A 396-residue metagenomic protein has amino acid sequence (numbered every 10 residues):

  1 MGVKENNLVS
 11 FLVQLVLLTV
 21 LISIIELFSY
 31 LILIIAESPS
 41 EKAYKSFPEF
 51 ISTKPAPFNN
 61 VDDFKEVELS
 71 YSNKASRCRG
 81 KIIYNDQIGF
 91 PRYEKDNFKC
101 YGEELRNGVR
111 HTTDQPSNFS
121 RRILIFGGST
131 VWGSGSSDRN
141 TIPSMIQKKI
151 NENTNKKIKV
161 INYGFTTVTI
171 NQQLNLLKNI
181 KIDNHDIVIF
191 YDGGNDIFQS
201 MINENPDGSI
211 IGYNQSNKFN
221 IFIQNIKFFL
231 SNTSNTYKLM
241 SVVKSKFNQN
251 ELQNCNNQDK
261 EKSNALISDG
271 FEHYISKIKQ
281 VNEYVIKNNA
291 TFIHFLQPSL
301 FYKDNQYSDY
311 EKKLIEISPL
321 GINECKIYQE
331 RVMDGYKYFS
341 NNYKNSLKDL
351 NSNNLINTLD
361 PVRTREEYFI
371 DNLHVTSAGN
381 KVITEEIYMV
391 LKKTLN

Functional and structural regions predicted by a protein language model:
G2-L21: N-terminal Sec-pathway targeting helices
F11-Q14, S29, Y274, Y343-S352 (+1 more regions): Histidine-centered active-site loop/cap adjacent to the catalytic His in serine esterases/O-acetyl transfer systems
I22-S40: Membrane-interface motif at the C-terminal end of an N-terminal transmembrane signal
P39-W132, S136-R139, P143-K149, R363-T364: Membrane/wall-proximal cationic-aromatic binding patches
I88-E104, R122-L124, T130-N232, V242: Conserved SGNH/GDSL esterase-like catalytic core that processes O-acyl groups on lipids and polysaccharides
I146, F165, L359-R363, F369 (+2 more regions): Catalytic cores of nucleotide-enabled group-transfer and carboxylate-activating enzymes in metabolic and assembly-line
N195-K344, R363-E366: Serine-dependent acyl-ester chemistry module
